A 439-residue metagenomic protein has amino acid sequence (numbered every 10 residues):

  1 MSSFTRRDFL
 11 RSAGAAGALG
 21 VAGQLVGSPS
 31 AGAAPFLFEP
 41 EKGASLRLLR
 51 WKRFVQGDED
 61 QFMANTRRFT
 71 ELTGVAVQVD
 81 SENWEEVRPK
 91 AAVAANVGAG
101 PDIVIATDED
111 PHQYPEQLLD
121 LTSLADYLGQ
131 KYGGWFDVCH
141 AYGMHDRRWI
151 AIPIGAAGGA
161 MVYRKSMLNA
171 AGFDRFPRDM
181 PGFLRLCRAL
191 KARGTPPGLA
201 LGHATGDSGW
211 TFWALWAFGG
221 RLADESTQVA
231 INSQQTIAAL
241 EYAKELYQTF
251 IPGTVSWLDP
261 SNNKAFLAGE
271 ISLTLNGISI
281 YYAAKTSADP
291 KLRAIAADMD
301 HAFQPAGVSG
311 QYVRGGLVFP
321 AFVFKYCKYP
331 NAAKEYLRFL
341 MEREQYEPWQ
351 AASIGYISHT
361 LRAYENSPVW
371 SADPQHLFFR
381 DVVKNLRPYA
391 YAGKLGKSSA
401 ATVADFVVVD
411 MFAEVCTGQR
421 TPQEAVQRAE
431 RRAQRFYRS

Functional and structural regions predicted by a protein language model:
M1-G17: N-terminal secretory signal peptides and thylakoid transit peptides that target proteins across membranes
A34-P40, T107-A160, L184, A296-P305 (+1 more regions): Hinge/lid segment of periplasmic solute-binding proteins
L37, V55-A76, V408, V426: Short, polar/charged alpha-helical segment
P40, E109, S279-I295, G307-V407 (+1 more regions): C-terminal lobe and pocket-closing loops of periplasmic/extracytoplasmic Venus-flytrap solute-binding proteins
P40-E41, A76-V77, N169, K384-S439: Conserved C-terminal helix/tail region of periplasmic/extracytoplasmic solute-binding proteins
A64-W135, M144, S166-R178, A265 (+2 more regions): Extracytoplasmic "Venus flytrap"/periplasmic binding protein-like
D146-I154, G159, L184-V229, Q235 (+1 more regions): Extracytoplasmic/periplasmic solute-binding protein
C187-L190, S226-V255, Q304: Glycine-centered hinge/linker elements that transmit conformational signals in sensory and ligand-binding systems
